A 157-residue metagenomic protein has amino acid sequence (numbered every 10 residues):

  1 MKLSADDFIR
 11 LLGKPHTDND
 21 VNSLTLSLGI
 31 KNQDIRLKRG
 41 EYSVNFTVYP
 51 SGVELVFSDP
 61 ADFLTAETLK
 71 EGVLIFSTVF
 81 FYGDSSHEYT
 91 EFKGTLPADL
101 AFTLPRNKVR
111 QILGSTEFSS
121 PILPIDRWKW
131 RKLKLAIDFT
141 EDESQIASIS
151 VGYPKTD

Functional and structural regions predicted by a protein language model:
S4-D7, L11-F76, F80, S85-S86 (+1 more regions): A cross-family detector of function-defining hotspots
E91-D99: Short histidine-centered catalytic/ligand-binding loop motif
